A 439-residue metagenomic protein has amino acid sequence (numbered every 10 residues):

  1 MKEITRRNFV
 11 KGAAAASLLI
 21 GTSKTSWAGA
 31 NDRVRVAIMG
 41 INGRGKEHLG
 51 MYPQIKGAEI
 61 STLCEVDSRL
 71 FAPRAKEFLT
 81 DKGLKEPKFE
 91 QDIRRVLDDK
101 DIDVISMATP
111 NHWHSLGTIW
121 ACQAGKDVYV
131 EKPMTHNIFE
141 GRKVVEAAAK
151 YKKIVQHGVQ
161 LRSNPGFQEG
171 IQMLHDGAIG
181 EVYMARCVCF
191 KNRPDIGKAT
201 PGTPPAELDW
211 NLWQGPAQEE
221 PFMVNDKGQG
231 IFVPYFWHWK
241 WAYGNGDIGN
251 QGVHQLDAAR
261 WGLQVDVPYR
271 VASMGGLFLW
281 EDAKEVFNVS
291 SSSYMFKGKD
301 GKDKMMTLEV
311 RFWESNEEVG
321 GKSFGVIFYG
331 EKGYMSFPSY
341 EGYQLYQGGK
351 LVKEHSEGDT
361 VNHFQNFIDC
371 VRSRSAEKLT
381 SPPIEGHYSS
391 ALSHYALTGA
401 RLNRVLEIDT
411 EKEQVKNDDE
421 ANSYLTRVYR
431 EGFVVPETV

Functional and structural regions predicted by a protein language model:
M1-D127, F139-I154, V439: N-terminal glycine-/serine-/threonine-rich beta1-alpha1-beta2 phosphate-ribose binding loop of Rossmann-like
G12, H48, L70, R74 (+7 more regions): Alpha-helical packing segments of well-folded alpha/beta enzyme cores
G29-R33, G177, E181-V182: Immediate post-signal peptide segment of exported/extracytoplasmic ligand-binding proteins
I41, G45, F89, H114 (+4 more regions): Conserved donor sugar-nucleotide recognition element shared by glycan-biosynthetic enzymes
G43, L116, H136, K143 (+2 more regions): Generic alpha-helical secondary structure signal
K132: Short basic (Lys/Arg) and small-residue
K143-Q160, G170, G180-A185: Rossmann-fold dehydrogenase core element
E169, A178-E181, R186-V439: Contiguous beta-strand/loop segments that form the cofactor/metal-binding neighborhood of enzyme cores
